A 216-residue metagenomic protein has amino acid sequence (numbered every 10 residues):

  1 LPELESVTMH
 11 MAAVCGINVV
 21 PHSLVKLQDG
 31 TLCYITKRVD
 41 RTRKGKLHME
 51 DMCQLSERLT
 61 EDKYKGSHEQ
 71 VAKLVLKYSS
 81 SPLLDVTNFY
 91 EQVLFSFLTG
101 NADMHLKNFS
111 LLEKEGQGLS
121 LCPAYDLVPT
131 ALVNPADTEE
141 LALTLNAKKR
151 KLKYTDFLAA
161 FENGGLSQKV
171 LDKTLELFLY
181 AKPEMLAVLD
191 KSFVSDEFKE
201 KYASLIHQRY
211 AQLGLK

Functional and structural regions predicted by a protein language model:
L1-K65, L112, L121: Conserved ATP-binding subdomain of kinase catalytic cores across diverse folds
P2-A13, D62, S67-L132: Conserved kinase catalytic-core segment
G16, L24, M49, K169-D172 (+1 more regions): ATP-dependent kinase catalytic cores of phosphoinositide-metabolizing enzymes and PI3K-like protein kinases
I17, M104, L166-S167: Helix N-cap/coil-helix junction residues
D51, L55-L74, K114-K169: Catalytic-core segments of enzymes that bind and process phosphorylated/nucleotide-bearing substrates
G66-E69, V86-N88, K173-T174, V188-K191 (+1 more regions): Short coil/turn segments at secondary-structure boundaries
K77, L119, N163, E184-K216: Regulatory N- and C-terminal appendages and interdomain linkers associated with kinase/kinase-like NTP transferase
D172-P183, S192: Small/polar glycine-rich anion-binding or flexible loop at a beta-alpha turn
